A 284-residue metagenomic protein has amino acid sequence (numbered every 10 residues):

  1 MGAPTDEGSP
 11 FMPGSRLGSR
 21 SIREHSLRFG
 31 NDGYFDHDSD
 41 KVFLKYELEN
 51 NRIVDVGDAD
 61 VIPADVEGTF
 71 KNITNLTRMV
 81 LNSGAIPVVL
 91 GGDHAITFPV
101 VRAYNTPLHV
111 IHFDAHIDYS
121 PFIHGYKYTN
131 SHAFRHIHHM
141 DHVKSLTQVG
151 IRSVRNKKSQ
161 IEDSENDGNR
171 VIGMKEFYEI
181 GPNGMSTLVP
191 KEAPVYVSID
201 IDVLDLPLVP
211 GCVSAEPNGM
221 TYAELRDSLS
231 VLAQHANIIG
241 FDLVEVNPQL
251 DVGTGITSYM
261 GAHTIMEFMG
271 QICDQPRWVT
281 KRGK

Functional and structural regions predicted by a protein language model:
G2-K284: Conserved alpha-helical scaffold segments that buttress catalytic/binding sites
